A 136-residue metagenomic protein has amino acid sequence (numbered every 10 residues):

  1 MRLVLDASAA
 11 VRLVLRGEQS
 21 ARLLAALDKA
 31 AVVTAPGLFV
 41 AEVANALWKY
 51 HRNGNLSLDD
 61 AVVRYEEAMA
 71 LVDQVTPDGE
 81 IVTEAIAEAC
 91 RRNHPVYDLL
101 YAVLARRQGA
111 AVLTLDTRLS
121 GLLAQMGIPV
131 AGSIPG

Functional and structural regions predicted by a protein language model:
M1-L38, Y50-V63: Short, well-structured N-terminal submotif of metal-dependent ribonuclease cores
M1-R2, A102-G136: Acidic, PIN/NYN-like endoribonuclease modules and their adjacent C-terminal/linker elements
A9-A10, F39-V40, I81, Y101 (+1 more regions): Alpha-helix capping/helix-boundary segments
R22, E42, E84, G121-L122: Phosphate- and divalent-cation-binding pockets in alpha/beta enzyme and binding domains that engage nucleotide-derived
E42-A46, R64-E67, E84-A85: A general alpha-helix detector
N45-R52, R106-R107: Short glycine/serine- and small hydrophobic-enriched flexible loop segments
Y50-N53, L71, R92: Change "in soluble alpha/beta enzymes" to "in soluble alpha/beta proteins
D73-L115: Active-site neighborhoods of divalent-metal-dependent phosphate/nucleic-acid chemistry enzymes
